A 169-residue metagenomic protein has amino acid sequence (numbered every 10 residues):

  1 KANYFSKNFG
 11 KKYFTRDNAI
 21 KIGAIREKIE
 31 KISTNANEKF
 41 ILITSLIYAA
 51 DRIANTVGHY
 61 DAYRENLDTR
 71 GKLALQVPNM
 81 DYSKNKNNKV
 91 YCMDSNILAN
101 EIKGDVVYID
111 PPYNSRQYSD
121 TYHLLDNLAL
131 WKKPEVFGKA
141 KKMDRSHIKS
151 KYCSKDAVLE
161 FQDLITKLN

Functional and structural regions predicted by a protein language model:
K1-K7, K103-V106, N169: Short intrinsically disordered, low-complexity coil segments enriched in acidic
K1-Y82, S115, S119-D156, Q162: Class I S-adenosyl-L-methionine-dependent methyltransferase module
N37, N85-K86, E101-K103, N114: Short, well-ordered loop/turn elements at secondary-structure boundaries
I41-I43, V90-C92, Y108-I109: A structural signal for short, well-ordered beta-strand segments and their strand-loop junctions that often border
T69-E101: S-adenosyl-L-methionine
I102-T121: Conserved proline-anchored active-site loop of SAM-dependent methyltransferases that bridges a beta-strand
Q162-L168: A short glycine-rich, Lys/Arg-flanked "PGG" loop and its adjoining helix->strand segment in the class I
